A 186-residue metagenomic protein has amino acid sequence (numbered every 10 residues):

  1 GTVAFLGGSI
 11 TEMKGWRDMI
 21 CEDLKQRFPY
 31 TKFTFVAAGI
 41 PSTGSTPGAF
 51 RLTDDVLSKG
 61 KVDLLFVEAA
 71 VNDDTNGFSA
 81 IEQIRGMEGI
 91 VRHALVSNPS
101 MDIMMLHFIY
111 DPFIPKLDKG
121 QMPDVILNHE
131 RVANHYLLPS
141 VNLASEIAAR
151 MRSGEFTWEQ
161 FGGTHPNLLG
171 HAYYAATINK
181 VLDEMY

Functional and structural regions predicted by a protein language model:
G1-G15, I40-G44: Catalytic nucleophile-elbow at a beta strand-turn-alpha helix junction centered on a G-D-S/GDSL motif, marking
D18-T34, A38, T43, P47-M185: Alpha-helical cap/lid subdomain in secreted, periplasmic, or secretory-pathway luminal O-acyl-processing enzymes
